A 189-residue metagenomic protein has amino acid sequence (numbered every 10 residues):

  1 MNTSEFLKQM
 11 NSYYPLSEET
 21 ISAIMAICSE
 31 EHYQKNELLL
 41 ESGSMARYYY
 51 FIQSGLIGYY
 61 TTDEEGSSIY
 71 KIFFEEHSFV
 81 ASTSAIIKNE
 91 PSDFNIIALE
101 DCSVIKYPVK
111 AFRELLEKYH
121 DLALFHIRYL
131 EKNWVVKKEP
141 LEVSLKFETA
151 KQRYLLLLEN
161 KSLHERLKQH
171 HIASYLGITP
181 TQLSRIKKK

Functional and structural regions predicted by a protein language model:
M1-S29: Cyclic nucleotide-binding regulatory module and flanking cytosolic helices
S22-A23, L39-S42, L163: Short loop/turn motifs at secondary-structure junctions and domain boundaries
S29, L56-T61, S103-V104: Short beta-strand segments in beta-sandwich/barrel cores
L38-A98: Cyclic nucleotide-binding regulatory domains
Y60, S82-T83, E114-L115, L157 (+1 more regions): Residues that scaffold the ATP/ADP-binding catalytic core of kinase and kinase-like folds
S92, A111-K146: A small-molecule sensor/coupling module
E148-K189: Phosphate-/nucleic-acid-contacting segments
